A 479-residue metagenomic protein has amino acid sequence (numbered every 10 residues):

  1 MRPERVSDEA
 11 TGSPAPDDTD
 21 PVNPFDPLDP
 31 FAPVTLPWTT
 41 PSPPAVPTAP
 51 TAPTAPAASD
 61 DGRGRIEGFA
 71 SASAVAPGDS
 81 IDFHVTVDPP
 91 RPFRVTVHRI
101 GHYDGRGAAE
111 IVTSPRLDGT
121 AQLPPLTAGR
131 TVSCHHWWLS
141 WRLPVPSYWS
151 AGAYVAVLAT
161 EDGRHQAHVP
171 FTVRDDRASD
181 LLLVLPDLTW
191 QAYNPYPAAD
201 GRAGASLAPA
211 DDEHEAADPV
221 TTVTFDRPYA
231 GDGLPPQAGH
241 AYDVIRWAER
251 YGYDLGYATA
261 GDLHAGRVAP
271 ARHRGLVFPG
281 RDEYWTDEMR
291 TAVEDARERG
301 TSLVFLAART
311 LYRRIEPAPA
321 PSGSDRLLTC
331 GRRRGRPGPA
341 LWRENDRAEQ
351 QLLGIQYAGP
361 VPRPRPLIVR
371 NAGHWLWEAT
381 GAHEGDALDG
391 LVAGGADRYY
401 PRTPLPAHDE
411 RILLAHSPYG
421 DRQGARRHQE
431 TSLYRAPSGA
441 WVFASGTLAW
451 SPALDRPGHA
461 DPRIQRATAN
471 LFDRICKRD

Functional and structural regions predicted by a protein language model:
E4, G12, N23-P44, P56-R65: Proline/serine/threonine-rich low-complexity linkers at boundaries of modular beta-sandwich domains
E67-P92, T96-Y103, A108-F171: Ligand-binding face of N-terminal immunoglobulin V-set domains in extracellular IgSF glycoproteins
P90-H102, A108-P115, G163-A269: Aromatic-Pro/Gly-enriched surface loop or interdomain linker that acts as a lid/target-recognition segment
T120-H135, S140-P144, Y148-S150, G233-P319 (+1 more regions): Helical hinge/lid and interdomain linker segments adjacent to catalytic or ligand-binding clefts that mediate domain
V155, L182, R274-P279, V304 (+1 more regions): Structural motif
D232-P235, P337-W342, A348, S451-D461: Active-site rim elements
R250, P406-D479: Extracellular low-complexity, Gly/Ser/Thr-rich intrinsically disordered linkers and protease-sensitive activation/hinge
L311-G424: An acidic, glycine-rich "communication" segment
